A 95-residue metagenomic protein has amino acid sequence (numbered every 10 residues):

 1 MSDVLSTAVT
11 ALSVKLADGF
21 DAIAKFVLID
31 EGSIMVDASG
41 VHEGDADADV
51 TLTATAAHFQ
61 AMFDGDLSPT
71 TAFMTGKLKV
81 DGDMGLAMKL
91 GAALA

Functional and structural regions predicted by a protein language model:
M1-A95: Feature captures hydrophobic
